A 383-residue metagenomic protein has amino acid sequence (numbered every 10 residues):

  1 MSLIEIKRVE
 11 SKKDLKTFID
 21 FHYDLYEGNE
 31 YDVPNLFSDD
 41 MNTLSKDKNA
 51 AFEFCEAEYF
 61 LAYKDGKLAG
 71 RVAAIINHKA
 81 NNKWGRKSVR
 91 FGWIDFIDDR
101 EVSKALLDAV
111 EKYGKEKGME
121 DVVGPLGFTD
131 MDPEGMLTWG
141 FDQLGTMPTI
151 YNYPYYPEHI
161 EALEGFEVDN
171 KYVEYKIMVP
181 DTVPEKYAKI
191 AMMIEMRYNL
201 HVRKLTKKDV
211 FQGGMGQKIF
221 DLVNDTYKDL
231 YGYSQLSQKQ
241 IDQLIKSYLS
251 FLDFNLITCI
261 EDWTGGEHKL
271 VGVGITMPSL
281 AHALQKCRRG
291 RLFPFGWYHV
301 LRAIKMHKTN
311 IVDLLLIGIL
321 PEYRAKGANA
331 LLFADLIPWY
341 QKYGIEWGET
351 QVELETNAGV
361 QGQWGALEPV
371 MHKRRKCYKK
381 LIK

Functional and structural regions predicted by a protein language model:
M1-Y31: Generic start-of-chain signal for non-secretory N-termini
L3-I4, I150-L230: Acyltransferase donor/substrate-recognition loop-hinge adjacent to the catalytic core
F21, A109, Y113, L222-T226 (+7 more regions): Generic, well-ordered alpha-helical scaffold segments in large soluble proteins
H22-F60, K64, V72-N82, V210-I317: A conserved beta-strand-loop-helix scaffold within acyl/acetyltransferase catalytic domains
K83-G165, R288-A366: Acyl-donor binding region in acyl/amide transferases
V123, K176, C259, I275 (+1 more regions): Short beta-strand segments
A366-C377: A structural motif corresponding to the C-terminal lobe/cap of the Radical SAM core domain
